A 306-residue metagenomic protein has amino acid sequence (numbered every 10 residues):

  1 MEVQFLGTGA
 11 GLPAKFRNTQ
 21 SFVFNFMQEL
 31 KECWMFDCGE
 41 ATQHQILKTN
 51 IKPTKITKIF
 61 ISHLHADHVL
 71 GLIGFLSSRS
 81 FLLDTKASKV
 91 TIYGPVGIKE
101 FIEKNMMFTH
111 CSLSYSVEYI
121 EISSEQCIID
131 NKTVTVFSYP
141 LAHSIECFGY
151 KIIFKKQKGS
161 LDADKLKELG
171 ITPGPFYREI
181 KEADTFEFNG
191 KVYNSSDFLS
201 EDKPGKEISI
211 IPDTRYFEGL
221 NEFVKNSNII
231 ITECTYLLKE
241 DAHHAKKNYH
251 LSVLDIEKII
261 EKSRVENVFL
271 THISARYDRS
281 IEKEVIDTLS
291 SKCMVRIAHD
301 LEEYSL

Functional and structural regions predicted by a protein language model:
M1-T49, A87-K89, Y150-I152, S200-I211 (+1 more regions): Conserved beta-strand hairpin/beta-sheet module of binuclear metal-dependent hydrolase folds, prominently
Q4, Y93, E118-S123, F137-Y139 (+1 more regions): General small-molecule cofactor/ligand-binding pocket signal
A14-F16, V134-I210, T214-F223, I229-I231: Active-site-proximal loop/helix segment associated with metal-binding centers of metalloenzymes
F36-G39, I56-L64, G94-P95, S209-T214 (+3 more regions): Active-site neighborhood of phospho(di)ester-bond hydrolases with catalytic His/Asp-centered motifs
E40-T91, E121: Active-site metal-binding motif and surrounding structural segment of the metallo-beta-lactamase
G71-R79, N105, D278-D287: Metal-dependent catalytic neighborhoods of phosphoester/phosphodiester hydrolases
D84-E121, R276: Active-site neighborhood of divalent metal-dependent phosphoester bond hydrolases
S124-Q126, Y216-L306: Binuclear metal-ion centers of metallo-dependent hydrolases, dominated by the metallo-beta-lactamase
